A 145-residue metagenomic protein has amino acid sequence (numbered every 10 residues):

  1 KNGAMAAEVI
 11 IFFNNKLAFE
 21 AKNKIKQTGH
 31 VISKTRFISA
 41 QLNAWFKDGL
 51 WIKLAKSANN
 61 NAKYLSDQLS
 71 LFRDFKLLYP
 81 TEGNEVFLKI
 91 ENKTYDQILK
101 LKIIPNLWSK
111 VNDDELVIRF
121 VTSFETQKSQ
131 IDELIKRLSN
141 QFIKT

Functional and structural regions predicted by a protein language model:
K1-R73, L77-E91: Active-site C-terminal subdomain of aminotransferase-like
K63, L69-I143: Conserved C-terminal alpha-helix-loop-beta "cap" of PLP-dependent enzymes that closes/shapes the active-site mouth
